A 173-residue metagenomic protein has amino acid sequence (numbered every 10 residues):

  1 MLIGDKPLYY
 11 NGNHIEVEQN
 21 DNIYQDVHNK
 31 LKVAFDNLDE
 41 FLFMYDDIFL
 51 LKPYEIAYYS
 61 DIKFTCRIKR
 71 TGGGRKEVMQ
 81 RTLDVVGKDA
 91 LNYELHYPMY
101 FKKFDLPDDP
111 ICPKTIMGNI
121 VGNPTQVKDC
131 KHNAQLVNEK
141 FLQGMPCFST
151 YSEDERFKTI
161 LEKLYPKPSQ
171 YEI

Functional and structural regions predicted by a protein language model:
M1, G12-I15, V121-K128: Structural alpha-beta junctions
I3-D39: Active-site-proximal specificity loops/subdomain of glycosyltransferases
K6-Y9, D21, I48-L50, E55-I56 (+1 more regions): Short, solvent-exposed loop/turn segments at secondary-structure junctions
N22-A34, F157-E172: Extended catalytic core of nucleotide-activated donor transferases of GT-like folds
D39-L51: Short beta-strand-to-loop acidic/aromatic patch adjacent to the donor-nucleotide binding site
L50-R81: Conserved donor-nucleotide/metal-binding helix-loop-beta segment in metal-dependent transferases, i.e., the alpha-helix
R70-R156, Y165: Catalytic core and acceptor-binding pocket of nucleotide-sugar-dependent glycosyltransferases
